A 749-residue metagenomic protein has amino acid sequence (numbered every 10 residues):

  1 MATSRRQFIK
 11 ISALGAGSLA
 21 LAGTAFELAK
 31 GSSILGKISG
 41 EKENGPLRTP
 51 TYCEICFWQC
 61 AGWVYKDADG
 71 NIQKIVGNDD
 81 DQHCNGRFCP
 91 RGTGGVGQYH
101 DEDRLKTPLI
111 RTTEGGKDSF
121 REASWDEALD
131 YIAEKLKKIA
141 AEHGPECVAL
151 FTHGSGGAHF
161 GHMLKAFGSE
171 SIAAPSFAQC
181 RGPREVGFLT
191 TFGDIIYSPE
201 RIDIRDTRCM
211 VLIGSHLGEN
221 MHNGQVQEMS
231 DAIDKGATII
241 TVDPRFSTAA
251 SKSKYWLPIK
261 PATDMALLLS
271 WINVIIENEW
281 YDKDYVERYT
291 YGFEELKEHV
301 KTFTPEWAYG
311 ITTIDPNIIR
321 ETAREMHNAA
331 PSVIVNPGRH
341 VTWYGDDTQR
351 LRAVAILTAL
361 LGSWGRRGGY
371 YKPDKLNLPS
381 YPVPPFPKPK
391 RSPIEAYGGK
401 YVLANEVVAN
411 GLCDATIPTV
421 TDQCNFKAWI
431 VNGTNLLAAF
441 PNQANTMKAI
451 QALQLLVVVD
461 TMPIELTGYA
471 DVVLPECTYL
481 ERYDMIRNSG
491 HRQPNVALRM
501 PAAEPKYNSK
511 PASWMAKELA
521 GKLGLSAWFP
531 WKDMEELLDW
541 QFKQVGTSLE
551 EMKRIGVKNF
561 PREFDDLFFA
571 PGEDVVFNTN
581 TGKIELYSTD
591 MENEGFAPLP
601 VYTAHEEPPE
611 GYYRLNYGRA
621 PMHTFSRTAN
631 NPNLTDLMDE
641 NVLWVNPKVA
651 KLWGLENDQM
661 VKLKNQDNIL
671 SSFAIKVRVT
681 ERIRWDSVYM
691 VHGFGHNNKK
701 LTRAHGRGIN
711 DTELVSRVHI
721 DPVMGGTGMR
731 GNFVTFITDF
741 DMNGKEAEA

Functional and structural regions predicted by a protein language model:
A2-W280, T302, W307, D315 (+2 more regions): N-terminal export/assembly segments and adjacent metallocofactor-ligating motifs of anaerobic energy-metabolism
K42, P46, P50-T51, G95 (+16 more regions): Hydrophobic alpha-helical scaffolding
Q73, A173, D282-K283, I319 (+10 more regions): Acidic/polar loop patches that form or flank catalytic/metal-binding clefts of enzymes that bind anionic ligands
R111-W125, W280-P316, A502-E573, L637-D639 (+1 more regions): N-terminal leader/propeptide and maturation segments of large enzyme subunits in energy/redox metabolism and hydrolases
F160-S230, K235-V242, M265-L269, A355-Y469 (+4 more regions): Extended redox/cofactor-interaction regions of prokaryotic respiratory oxidoreductases
S251-I259, E481, P494-P505: Short beta-alpha connecting loops at secondary-structure transitions that line or flank enzyme active sites
W271, Y291-V408: Active-site phosphate/pyrophosphate-binding segments
A502, K506, A512-I555, T628-L643 (+1 more regions): Long, contiguous, secondary-structure-rich segments that constitute the structural scaffold of globular domains
